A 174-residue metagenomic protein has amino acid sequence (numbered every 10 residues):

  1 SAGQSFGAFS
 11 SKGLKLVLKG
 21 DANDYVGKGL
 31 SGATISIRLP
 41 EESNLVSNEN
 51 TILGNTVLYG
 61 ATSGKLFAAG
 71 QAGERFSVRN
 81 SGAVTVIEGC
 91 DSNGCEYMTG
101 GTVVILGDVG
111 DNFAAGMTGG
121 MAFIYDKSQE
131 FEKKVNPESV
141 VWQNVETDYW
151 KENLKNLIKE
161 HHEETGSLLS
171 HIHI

Functional and structural regions predicted by a protein language model:
S1-I172: Long, distal/terminal scaffolding or interaction modules with repetitive or compositionally biased sequence
